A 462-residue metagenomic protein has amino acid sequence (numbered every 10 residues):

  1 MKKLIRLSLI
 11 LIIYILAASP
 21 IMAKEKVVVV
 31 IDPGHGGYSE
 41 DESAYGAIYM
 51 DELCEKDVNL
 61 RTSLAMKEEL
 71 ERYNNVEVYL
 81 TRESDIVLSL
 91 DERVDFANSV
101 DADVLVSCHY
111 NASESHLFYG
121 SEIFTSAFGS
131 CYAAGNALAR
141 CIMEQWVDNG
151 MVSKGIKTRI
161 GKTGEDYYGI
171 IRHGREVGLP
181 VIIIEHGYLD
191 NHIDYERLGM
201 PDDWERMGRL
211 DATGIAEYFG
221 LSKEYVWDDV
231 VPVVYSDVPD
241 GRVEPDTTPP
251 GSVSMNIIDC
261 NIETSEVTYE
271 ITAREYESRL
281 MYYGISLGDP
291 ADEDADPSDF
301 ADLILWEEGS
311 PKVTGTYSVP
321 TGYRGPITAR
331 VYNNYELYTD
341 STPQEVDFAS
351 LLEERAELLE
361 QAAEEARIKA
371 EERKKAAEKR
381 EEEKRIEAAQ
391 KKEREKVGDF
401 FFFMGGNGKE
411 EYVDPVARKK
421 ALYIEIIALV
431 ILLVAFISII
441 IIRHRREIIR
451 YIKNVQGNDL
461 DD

Functional and structural regions predicted by a protein language model:
S8-A18: Bacterial N-terminal signal peptides
K24-F96, V100-A102, Y119, A127 (+1 more regions): Active-site histidine-acidic residue metal-binding/catalytic motifs, centered on HxH/HExxH-like signatures
V30-D32, D41, V100, S107-L117 (+2 more regions): Active-site-adjacent mobile loop/cap segments within catalytic or ligand-binding domains
L221-T264: Short, compositionally biased P/S/T/A/G/V-rich stretches that sit at domain boundaries
C260, E266, T272-S350: Long, low-complexity serine/threonine/glycine- and acidic-rich segments characteristic of extracellular
L352-R418: C-terminal low-complexity, Ser/Thr- and acidic/Pro-rich disordered "stalk" regions positioned immediately N-terminal
L422-R443: Selective detector of the "anchor" transmembrane alpha-helix that sits immediately C-terminal
R446-D462: Cytoplasmic C-terminal tails of single-pass
